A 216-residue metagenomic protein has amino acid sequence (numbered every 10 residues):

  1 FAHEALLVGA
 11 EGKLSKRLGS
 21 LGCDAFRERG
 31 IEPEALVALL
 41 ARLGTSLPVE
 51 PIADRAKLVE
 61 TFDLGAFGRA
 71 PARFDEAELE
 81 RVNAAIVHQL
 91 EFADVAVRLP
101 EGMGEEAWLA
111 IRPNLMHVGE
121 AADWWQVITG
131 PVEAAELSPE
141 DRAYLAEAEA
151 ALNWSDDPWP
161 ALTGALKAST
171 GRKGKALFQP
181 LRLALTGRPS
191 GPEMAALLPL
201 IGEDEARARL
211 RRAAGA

Functional and structural regions predicted by a protein language model:
F1-A5, V49-R55, A70-E76, A96-V97 (+4 more regions): Short coil/turn segments at secondary-structure boundaries
F1-I86, A184-L185, A213: Alpha-helical recognition segments enriched in aromatics with Gly/Pro capping that present substrate-recognition
G9-A10, E60-G68, A134-D141, S169-R172 (+1 more regions): Short, mixed-charge aromatic SLiMs
F26-E34, R69-D75, M103-A107, A168-A176 (+1 more regions): Structural motif
L39-L40, F62, N83, W108-L115 (+2 more regions): Short alpha-helical scaffolding segments that buttress acidic/His motifs in well-ordered protein cores
G44-V49, H88-F92, G119-A122, G187-M194: Short helix-capping/linker segments at secondary-structure and domain boundaries
I86-T170: Small-residue-rich helix-loop
D157-A216: Charged substrate- and nucleic-acid-binding regions of tRNA-handling and nucleotidyl-transfer enzymes, centered on
